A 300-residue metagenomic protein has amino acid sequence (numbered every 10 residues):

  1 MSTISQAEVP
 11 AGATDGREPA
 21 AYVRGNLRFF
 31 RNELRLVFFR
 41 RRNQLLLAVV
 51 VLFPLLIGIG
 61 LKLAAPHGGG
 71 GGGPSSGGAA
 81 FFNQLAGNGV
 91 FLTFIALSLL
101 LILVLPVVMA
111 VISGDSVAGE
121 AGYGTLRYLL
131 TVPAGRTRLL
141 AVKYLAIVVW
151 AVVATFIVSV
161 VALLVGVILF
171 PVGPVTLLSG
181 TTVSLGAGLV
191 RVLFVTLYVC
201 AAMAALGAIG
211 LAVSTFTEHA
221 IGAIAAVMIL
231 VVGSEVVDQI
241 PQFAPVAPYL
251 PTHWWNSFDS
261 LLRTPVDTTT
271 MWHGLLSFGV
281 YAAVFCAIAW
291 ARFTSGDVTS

Functional and structural regions predicted by a protein language model:
S2-V9, A212, F216, S277-S300: Junction motif at the cytosolic side of a transmembrane helix
T3-A20, V51-V111, A141-G207, L211 (+1 more regions): Secretory targeting signals
L34-V50: Membrane-interface helix starts
L56-P66, T217-T252: Transmembrane helix segments
P106-S113, L126, V161, I209 (+5 more regions): Hydrophobic/aromatic residues in alpha-helical transmembrane segments
A110-Y128, S300: Transmembrane helix boundary and interhelical loop/hinge segments in multi-pass membrane proteins
L130-G135: Short helix-to-coil transition segments within interhelical loops that connect adjacent transmembrane helices
R138-L140, F293: Alpha-helix N-cap/helix-start motif at helix boundaries, enriched for small hydrophobics
